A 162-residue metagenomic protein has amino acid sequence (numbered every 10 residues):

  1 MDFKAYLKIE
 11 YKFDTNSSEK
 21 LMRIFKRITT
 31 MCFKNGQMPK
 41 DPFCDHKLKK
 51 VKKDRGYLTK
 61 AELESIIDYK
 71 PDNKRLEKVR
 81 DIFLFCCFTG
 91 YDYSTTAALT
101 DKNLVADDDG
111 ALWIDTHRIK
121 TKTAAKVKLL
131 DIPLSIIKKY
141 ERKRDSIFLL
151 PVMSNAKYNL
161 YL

Functional and structural regions predicted by a protein language model:
M1-A5, D14-M31, L129: Non-catalytic DNA-binding core/recognition domains of DNA-processing enzymes
M1-L7, A98, L160-Y161: Short intrinsically disordered, low-complexity coil segments enriched in acidic
F3-E10, C32-N35, Y140: A short secondary-structure junction motif
Y11-R23, K34-Y93, K143, S154-K157: Basic, Lys/Arg- and aromatic-enriched nucleic-acid-binding interface segment
F25-I28, F85, L162: Aromatic/hydrophobic pocket-lining residues that form π-stacking "cages" and hydrophobic walls in ligand
C32-P39, N103-D108: Secondary-structure transition/capping motifs at alpha-helix termini and the adjoining loop/turn into the next element
K53, A98-K138: Conserved tyrosine-mediated DNA breakage-rejoining catalytic core shared by Y-recombinases
L130-L162: Active-site/catalytic core of tyrosine-dependent DNA strand-transfer enzymes
